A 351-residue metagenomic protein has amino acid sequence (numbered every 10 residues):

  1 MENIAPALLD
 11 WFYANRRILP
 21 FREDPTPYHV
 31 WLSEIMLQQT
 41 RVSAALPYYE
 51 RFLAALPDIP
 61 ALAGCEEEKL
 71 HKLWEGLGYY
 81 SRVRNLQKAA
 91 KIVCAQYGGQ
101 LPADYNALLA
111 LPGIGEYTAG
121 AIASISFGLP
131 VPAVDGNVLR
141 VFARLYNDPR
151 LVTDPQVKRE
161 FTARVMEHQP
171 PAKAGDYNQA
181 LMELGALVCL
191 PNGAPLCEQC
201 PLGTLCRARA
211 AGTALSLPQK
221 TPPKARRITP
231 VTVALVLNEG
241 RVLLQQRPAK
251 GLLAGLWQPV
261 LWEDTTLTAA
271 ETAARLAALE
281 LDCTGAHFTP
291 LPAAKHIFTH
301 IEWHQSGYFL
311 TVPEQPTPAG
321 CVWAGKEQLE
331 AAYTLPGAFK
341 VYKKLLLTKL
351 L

Functional and structural regions predicted by a protein language model:
M1-I18, E23, A186-L351: Intrinsically disordered, low-complexity, charged terminal extensions of DNA damage-control enzymes
A5-A7, W11-E198, L202-A211, L215 (+1 more regions): Catalytic cores of DNA base-excision repair glycosylases
